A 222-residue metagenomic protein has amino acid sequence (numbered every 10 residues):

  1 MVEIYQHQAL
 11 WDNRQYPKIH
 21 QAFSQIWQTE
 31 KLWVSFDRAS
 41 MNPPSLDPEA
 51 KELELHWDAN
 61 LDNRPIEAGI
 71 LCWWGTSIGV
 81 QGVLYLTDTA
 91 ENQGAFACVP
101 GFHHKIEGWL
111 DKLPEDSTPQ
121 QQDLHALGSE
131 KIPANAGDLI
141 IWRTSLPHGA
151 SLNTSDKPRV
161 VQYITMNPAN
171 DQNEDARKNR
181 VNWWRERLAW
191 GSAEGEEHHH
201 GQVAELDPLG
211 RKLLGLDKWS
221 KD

Functional and structural regions predicted by a protein language model:
M1-E67: Non-heme Fe(II)-dependent double-stranded beta-helix
D37-A39, G82-L84, Q162-M166: A structural signal for short, well-ordered beta-strand segments
A39-D47, N60, Y85-E91, F102-K105: Short acidic/polar capping segments at secondary-structure boundaries
P44, V99-I106, T165-D171: Short edge-strand/loop segments of extracellular domains
L55, N60-N63, H104-P119, L188-E197: Mobile, glycine-enriched helix-loop/loop "lid" segments at the mouths of ligand-binding/catalytic clefts that gate
P65-C72, L127: Short, P/G- and charge-enriched loop/turn segments at secondary-structure junctions
T76-G79, D88-G149: Double-stranded beta-helix
D111-P114, L139, S145-D222: Non-heme Fe(II)/2-oxoglutarate
